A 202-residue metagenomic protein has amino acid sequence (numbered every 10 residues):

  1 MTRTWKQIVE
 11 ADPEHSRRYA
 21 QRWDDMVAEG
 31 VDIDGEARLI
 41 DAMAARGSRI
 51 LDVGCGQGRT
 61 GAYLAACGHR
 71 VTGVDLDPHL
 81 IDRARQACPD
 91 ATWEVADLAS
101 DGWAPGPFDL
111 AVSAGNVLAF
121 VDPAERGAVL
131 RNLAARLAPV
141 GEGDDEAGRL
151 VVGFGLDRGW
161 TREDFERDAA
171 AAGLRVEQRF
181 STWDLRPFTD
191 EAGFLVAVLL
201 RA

Functional and structural regions predicted by a protein language model:
M1-R46: Conserved class I S-adenosyl-L-methionine
G47-G56: Conserved class I S-adenosyl-L-methionine
Q57-D101: Class I SAM-dependent methyltransferase SAM/SAH-binding core
A99-L110: A short acidic, Gly/Pro-enriched loop at the edge of an enzyme's catalytic core that lines a small-molecule cofactor
D109-A124: A short SAM/SAH-binding and catalytic strip from SAM-dependent methyltransferases
G127-D145: A short glycine-rich, Lys/Arg-flanked "PGG" loop and its adjoining helix->strand segment in the class I
D144-F154: Conserved beta-strand signature within the Rossmann-like core of class I S-adenosyl-L-methionine
L174-A202: Class I S-adenosyl-L-methionine
